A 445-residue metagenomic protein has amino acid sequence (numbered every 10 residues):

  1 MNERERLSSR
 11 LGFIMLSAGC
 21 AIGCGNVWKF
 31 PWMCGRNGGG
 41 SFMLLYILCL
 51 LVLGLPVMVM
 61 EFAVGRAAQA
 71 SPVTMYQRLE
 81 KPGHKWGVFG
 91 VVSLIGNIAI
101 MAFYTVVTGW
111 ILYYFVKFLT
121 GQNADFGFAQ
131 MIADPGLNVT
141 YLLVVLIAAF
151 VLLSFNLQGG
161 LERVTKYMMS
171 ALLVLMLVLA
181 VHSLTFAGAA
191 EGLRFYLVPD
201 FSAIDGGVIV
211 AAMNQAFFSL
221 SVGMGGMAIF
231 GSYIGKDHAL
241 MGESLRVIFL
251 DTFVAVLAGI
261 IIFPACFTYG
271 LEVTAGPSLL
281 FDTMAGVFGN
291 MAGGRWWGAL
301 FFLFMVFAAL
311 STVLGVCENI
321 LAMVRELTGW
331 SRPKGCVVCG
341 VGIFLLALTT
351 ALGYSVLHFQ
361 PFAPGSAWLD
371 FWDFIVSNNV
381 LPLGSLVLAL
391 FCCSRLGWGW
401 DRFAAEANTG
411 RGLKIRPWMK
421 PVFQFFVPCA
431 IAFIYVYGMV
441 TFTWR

Functional and structural regions predicted by a protein language model:
M1-K29, V57-F62, R66-V88, G235-A239 (+1 more regions): Membrane-interface "cap" regions at the ends of multi-pass membrane proteins
N2-E3, L7, E162, K166-L310 (+1 more regions): Membrane-embedded translocation segments of transport machinery
E3-E5, W32-N37, A67-V92, T105-G160 (+5 more regions): Inter-helical loop and helix-membrane interface segments of multi-pass membrane transporters/permeases
S8, M15-G25, N97-T105, D134-F155 (+4 more regions): Hydrophobic, membrane-embedded alpha-helices of multi-pass small-molecule transporters
L11-C49, G226-G231, M241-L245, F249-T252 (+2 more regions): Transmembrane helix-boundary motif of multi-pass solute transporters/channels
T108-A133, I234-D237, G242, R246-V254 (+5 more regions): Helix-loop-helix connectors at the membrane interface of multi-pass transporters/channels
L310-G315, C336-Y354, D370-A405: Hydrophobic alpha-helical segments of multi-pass membrane transport proteins
F362, A367-C392, G412-R445: A generic transmembrane alpha-helix motif of multi-pass inner-membrane proteins
